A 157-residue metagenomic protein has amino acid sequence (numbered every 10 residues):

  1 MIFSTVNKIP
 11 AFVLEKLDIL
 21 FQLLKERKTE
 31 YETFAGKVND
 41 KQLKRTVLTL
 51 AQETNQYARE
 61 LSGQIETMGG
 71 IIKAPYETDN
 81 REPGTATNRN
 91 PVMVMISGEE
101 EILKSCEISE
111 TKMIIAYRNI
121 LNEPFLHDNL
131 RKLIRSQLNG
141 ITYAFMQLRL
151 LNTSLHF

Functional and structural regions predicted by a protein language model:
I2-V13, I19, E26, T49-Q56 (+3 more regions): Long, non-catalytic architectural segments outside compact domain cores
V6-V38, E100-F125: Alpha-helical bundle segments that constitute or directly flank the non-heme di-iron/ferroxidase center
A11-L20, K41-E60, E99-L103, D128-Y143: Alpha-helical scaffold segments that form or flank carboxylate-/histidine-based iron centers
G36-N39, L43, E66, G70 (+2 more regions): Short, flexible helix-adjacent loops and helix caps
R45-R81, L148-H156: Conserved alpha-helical segments that form or flank metal/cofactor-binding pockets of metalloenzymes
G63-K104, I108-I114: Carboxylate-rich helix-loop segments that flank metal/cofactor sites and access channels in metalloenzymes
I108-F157: Preference for long, well-ordered alpha-helical segments
